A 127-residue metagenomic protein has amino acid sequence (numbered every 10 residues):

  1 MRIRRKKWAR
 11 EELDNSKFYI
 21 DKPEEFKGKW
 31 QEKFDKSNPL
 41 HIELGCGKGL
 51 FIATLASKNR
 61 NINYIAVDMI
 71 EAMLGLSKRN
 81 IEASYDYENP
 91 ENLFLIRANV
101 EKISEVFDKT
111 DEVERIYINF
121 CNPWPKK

Functional and structural regions predicted by a protein language model:
M1-I42, L50-S57: S-adenosyl-L-methionine
L44, V67: Conserved beta-strand/loop positions that form the S-adenosyl-L-methionine
G47: Conserved glycine-rich SAM-binding loop
I62-I65: Short beta-strand element of Class I
I70: Conserved SAM/SAH-binding beta-strand->alpha-helix loop
S77: Conserved SAM-binding loop
I81-T110: S-adenosyl-L-methionine
V113-K127: Mobile active-site "lid"/loop adjacent to the S-adenosyl-L-methionine
